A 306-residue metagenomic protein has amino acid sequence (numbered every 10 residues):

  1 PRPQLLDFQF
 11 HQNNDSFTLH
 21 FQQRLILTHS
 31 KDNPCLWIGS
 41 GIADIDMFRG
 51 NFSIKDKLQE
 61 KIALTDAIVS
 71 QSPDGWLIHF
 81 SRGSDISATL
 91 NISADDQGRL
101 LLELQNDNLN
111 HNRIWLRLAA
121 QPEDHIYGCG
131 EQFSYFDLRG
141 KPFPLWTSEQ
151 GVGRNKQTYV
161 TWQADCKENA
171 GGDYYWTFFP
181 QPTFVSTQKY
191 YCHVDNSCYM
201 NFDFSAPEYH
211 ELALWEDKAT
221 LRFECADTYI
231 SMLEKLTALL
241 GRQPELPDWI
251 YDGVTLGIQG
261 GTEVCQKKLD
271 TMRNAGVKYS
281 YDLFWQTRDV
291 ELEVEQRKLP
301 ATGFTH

Functional and structural regions predicted by a protein language model:
R2-W249, T255-V264, L269-G276: Catalytic and substrate-binding clefts that recognize carbohydrates or anionic sugar/phosphate headgroups
R117, Y135, P142, S148 (+1 more regions): Aromatic- and carboxylate-enriched substrate-binding clefts and catalytic-loop regions of carbohydrate-active enzymes
D252-T255, E295-R297: A short, structure-level motif marking secondary-structure boundaries and short turns
